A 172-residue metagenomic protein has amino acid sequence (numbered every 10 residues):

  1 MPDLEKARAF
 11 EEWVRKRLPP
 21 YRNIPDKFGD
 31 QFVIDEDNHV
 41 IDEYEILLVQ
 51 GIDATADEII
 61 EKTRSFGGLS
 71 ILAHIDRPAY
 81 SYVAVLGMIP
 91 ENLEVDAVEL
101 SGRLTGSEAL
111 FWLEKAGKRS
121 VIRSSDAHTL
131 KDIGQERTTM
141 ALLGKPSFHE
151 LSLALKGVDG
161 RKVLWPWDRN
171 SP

Functional and structural regions predicted by a protein language model:
M1-P19, D30-Q31, L48, E61 (+2 more regions): Charged catalytic cores and adjacent phosphate/nucleic-acid-binding surfaces used for phosphate/nucleic-acid chemistry
R22-D26: Compact, glycine/acidic-enriched structural inserts
F28-D42: Short, basic/glycine-rich phosphate-binding loops at helix/coil junctions that contact nucleotide phosphates
V40-I52: Surface-exposed cleft-lining segments at the edges of enzyme active sites
D42, G68-I71: Divalent metal-dependent hydrolysis catalytic cores, especially in the metallo-beta-lactamase
I52-T63: Phosphate-interacting basic helix/loop segments used at nucleotide- and nucleic-acid interfaces
